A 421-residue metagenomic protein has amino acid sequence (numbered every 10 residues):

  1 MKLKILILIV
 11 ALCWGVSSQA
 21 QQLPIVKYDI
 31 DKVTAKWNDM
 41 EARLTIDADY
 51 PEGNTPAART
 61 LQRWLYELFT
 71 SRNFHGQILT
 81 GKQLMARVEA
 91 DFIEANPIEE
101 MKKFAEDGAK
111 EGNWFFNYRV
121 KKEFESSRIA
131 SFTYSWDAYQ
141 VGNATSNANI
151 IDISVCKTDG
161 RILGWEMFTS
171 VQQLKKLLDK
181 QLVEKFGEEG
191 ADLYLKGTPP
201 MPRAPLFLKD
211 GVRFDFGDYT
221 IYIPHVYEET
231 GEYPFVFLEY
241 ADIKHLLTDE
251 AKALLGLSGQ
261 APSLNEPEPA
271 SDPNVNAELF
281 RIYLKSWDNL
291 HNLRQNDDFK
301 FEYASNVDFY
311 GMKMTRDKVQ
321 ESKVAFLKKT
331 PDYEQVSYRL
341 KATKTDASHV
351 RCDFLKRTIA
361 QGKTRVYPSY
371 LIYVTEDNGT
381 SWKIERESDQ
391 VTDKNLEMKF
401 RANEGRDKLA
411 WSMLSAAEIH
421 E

Functional and structural regions predicted by a protein language model:
M1-I5: Positively charged n-region of N-terminal signal peptides that target proteins for export
L6-W14: Bacterial N-terminal signal peptides
V16-A20: Sec/Tat signal peptide C-region and signal peptidase I cleavage site
Q21-S286, L290-L293, F301, V336 (+4 more regions): Compositionally biased intrinsically disordered regions enriched in Thr/Gly
R119-S127, E321-P368: Surface-exposed, charged secondary-structure patches
N292-Y310: Short, well-ordered alpha-helical segments enriched in acidic and aromatic residues
F299-K300, V307, V319, Y373-T375: Hydrophobic pocket/interface hotspot
K344-E418: Exposed beta-sheet edge and beta->alpha loop/turn motif
